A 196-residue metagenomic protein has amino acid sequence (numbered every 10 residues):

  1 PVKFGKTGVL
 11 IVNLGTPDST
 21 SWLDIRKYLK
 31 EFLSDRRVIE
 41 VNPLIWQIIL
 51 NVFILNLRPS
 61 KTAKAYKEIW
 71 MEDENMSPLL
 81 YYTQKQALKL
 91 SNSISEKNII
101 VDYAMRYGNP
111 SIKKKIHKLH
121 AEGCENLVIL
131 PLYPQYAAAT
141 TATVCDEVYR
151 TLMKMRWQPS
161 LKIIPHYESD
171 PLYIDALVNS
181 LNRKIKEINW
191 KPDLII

Functional and structural regions predicted by a protein language model:
P1-I196: Active-site-proximal alpha-helix that buttresses catalytic centers in soluble enzyme cores
